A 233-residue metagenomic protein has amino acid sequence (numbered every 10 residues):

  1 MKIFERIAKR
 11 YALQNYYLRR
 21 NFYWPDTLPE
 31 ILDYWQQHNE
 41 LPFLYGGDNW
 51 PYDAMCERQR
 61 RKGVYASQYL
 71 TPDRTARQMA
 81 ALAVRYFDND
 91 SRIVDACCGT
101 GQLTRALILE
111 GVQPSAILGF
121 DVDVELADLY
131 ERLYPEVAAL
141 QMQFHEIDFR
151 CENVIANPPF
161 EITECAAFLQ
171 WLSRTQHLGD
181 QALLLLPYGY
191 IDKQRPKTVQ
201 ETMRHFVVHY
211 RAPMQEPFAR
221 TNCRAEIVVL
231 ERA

Functional and structural regions predicted by a protein language model:
K2-A233: Class I S-adenosyl-L-methionine-dependent methyltransferase catalytic core
